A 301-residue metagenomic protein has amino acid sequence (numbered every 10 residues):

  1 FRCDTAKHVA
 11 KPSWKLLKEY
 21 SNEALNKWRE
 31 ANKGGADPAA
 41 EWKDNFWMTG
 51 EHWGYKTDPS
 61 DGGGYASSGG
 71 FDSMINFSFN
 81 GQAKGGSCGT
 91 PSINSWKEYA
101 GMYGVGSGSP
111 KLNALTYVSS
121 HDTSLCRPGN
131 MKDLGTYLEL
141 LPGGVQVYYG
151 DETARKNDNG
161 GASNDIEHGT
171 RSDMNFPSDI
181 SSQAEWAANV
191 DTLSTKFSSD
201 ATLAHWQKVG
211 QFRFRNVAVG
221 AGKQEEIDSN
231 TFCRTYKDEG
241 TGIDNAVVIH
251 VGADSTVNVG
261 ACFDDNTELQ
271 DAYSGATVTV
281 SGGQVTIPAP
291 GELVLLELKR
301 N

Functional and structural regions predicted by a protein language model:
T5-Y117, C126-N130, L134-L141, T153-A276 (+3 more regions): Active-site-proximal helices and loops of the catalytic beta/alpha 8
H121-D122: Histidine-centered active-site/metal-ligand motif
V145: Substrate-gating cap/lid region and adjacent catalytic-acid/histidine neighborhood within extracellular/lumenal
Y148-D151: Active-site neighborhood of phospho(di)ester-bond hydrolases with catalytic His/Asp-centered motifs
